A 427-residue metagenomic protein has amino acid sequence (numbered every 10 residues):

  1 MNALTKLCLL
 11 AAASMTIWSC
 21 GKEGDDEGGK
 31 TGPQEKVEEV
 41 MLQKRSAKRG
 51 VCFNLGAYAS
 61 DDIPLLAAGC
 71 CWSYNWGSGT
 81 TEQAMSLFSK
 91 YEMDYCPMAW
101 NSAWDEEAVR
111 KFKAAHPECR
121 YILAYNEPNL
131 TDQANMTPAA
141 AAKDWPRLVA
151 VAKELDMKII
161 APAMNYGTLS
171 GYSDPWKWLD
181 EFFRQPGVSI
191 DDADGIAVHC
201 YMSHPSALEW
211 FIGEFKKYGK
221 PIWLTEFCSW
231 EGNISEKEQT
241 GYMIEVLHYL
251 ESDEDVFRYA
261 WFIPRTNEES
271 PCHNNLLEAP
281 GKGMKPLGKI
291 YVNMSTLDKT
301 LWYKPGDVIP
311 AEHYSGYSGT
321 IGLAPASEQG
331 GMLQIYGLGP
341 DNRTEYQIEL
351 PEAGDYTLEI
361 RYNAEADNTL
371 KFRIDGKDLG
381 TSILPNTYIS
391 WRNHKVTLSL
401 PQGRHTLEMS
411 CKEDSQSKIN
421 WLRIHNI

Functional and structural regions predicted by a protein language model:
M1-W18: Sec-dependent bacterial lipoprotein signal peptides
T16-K44: Bacterial Sec-dependent N-terminal signal peptides
K48-I122: N-terminal carbohydrate-binding/catalytic regions of secreted carbohydrate-active enzymes
D94-C96, D253-F257, F262-E312: Aromatic-rich peripheral "rim/lid" segments of glycoside hydrolase catalytic domains that contact and position glycan
P97, N126, W176-E231, F262: Aromatic- and acid-rich polysaccharide-binding/catalytic face of secreted or lumenal carbohydrate-active enzymes
H116-P138, I159-S170, D191-S203, L224 (+1 more regions): Active-site groove signature of glycoside hydrolases
I160-A161, G167-G171, K217-E245, F262-E278: Active-site clefts of carbohydrate-active enzymes
K299-I427: Extracytoplasmic
